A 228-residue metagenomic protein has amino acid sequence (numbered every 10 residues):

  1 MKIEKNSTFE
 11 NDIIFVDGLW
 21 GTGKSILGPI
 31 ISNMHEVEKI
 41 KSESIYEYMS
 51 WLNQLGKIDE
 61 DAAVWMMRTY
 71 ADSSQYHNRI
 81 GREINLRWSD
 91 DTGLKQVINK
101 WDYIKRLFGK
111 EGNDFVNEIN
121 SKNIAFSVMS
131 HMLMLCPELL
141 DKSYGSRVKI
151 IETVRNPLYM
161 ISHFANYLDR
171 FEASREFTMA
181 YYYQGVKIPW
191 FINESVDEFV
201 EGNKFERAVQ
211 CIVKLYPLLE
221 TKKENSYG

Functional and structural regions predicted by a protein language model:
M1-S7: Pre-Walker A adenine-sensing motif
E10-I13: Pre-Walker A (Motif I) flank of P-loop NTPase domains
V16: Hydrophobic anchor at the beta1->P-loop junction of P-loop NTPases
L19-W20: The conserved Walker
K24-E38: A conserved segment at the C-terminal end of the G1
H35-K39, R147-I150: Catalytic donor-sugar/metal-binding loop of nucleotide-sugar-dependent glycosyltransferases
E43-V128, G185-W190, E194: PAPS-dependent sulfation machinery
V116, N120-S127, H131-G228: PAPS-dependent sulfotransferase catalytic domain
